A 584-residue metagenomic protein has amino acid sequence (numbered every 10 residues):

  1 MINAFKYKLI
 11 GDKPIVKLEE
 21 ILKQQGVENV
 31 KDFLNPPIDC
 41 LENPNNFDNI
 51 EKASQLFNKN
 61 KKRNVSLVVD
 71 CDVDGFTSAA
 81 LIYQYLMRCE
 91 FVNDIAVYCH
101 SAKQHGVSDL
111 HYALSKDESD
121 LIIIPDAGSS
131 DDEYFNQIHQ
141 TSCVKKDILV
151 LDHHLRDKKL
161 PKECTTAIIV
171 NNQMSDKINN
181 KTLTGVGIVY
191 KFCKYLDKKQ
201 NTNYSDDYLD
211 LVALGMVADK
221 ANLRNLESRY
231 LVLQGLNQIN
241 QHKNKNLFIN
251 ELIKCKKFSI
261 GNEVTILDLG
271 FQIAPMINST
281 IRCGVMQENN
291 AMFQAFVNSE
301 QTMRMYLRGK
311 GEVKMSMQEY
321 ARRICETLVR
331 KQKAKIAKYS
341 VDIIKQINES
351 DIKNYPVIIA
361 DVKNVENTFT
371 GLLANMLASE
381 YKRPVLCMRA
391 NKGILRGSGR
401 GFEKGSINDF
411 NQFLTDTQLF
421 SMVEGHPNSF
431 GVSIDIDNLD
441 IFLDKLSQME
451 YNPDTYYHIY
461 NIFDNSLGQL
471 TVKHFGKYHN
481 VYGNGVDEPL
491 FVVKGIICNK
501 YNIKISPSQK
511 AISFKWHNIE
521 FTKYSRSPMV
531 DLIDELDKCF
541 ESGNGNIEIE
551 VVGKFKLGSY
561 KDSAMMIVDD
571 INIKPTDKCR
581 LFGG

Functional and structural regions predicted by a protein language model:
I2-L121, H139-K146, D197-D440, I462-D464: Hydrophobic helix-and-loop "lid/oligomerization" segment in the mid-to-C-terminal part of catalytic domains
K59-K61, L226, E312-D361, V365 (+2 more regions): Mid-to-C-terminal polyanion-binding domains and interfaces
D72, G128, H154-R156, S175 (+1 more regions): Catalytic metal-binding/acid-base residues of hydrolase active sites
A80, F135-Q137, K162-E163: Short amphipathic alpha-helical segments
Q104, D131, H154-P161, D176-K177 (+2 more regions): Short gly/pro/ser/thr-enriched loop/turn and capping motifs at secondary-structure boundaries
P125, L149-H153, V170-N172, M388: Generic beta-sheet signal
A127-Q140: Active-site core of PLP-dependent enzymes with the aminotransferase class I/II
P161-A218, G425-H426: Short alpha-helices
